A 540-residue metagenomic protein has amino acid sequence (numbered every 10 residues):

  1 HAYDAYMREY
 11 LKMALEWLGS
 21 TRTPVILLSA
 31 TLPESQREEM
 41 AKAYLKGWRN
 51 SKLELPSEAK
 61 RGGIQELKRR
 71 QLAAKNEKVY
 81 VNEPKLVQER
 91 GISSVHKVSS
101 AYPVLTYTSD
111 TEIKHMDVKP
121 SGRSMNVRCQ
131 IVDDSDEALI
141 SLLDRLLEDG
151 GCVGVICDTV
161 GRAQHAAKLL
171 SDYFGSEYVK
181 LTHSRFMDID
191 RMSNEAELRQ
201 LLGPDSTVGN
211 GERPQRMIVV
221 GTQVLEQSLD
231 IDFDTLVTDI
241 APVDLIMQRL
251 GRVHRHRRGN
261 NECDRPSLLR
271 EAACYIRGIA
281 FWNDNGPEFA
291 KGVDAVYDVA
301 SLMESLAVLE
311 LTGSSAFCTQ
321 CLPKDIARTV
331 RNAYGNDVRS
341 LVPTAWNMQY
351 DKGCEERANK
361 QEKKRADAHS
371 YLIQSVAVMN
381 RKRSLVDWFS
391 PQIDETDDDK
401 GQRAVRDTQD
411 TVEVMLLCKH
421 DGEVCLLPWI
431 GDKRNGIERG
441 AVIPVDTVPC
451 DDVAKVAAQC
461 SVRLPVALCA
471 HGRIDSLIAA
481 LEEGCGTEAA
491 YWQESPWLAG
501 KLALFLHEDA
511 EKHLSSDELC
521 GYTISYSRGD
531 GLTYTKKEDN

Functional and structural regions predicted by a protein language model:
H1-A5, P33, R162, Q227 (+1 more regions): Residues immediately C-terminal
A2-A5, R128-D134, P214: Short, flexible loop segments at the rims of nucleotide/cofactor-binding pockets, characterized by
A2-Y6, L15-L45: Conserved helicase ATPase motor motifs in RecA-like P-loop NTPase domains
T23, L27, G47-D158: Conserved interdomain linker/interface between the two RecA-like ATPase lobes of SF2 helicase motors
P24-S29, M217-T222, Y275: Structural recognition of the conserved hydrophobic beta-strand(s) that form the central parallel beta-sheet of P-loop
A30-E38, L53-L55, D264-P266: Short, glycine/acidic-rich hinge or "gate" loops at secondary-structure transitions that mediate conformational
R37, N126, Q130-D133, E137-Q200 (+3 more regions): C-terminal helicase lobe and adjacent C-terminal extensions/tails of nucleic-acid helicase motors
G209-E226, T238: Conserved two-lobed SF2 helicase motor
